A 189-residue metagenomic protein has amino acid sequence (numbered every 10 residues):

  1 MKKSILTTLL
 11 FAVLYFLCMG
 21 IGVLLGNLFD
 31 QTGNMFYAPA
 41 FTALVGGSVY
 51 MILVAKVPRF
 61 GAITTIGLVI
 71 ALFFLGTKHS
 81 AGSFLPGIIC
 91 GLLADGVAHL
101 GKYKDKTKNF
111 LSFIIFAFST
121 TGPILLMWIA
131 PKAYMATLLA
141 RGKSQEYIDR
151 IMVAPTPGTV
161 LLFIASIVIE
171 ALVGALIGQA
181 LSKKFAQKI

Functional and structural regions predicted by a protein language model:
M1-N27, L138-G158, L162, K183 (+1 more regions): Membrane topogenic helices and adjacent juxtamembrane segments
M1-T65: Hydrophobic transmembrane alpha-helices
I5-L10, A40-F41, I63-L68, F84-L85 (+2 more regions): Hydrophobic alpha-helical transmembrane segments
A12-I21, V69-T77, F116-L125: Aromatic-anchored segments of alpha-helical transmembrane domains
V23-N27, M35, I70-A98: Interfacial aromatic-anchored transmembrane helix boundaries in multi-pass membrane proteins
N27-M35, A98-T107, K184-Q187: Membrane interface segments of multi-pass transport proteins and intramembrane proteases
M35, S112-K183: Membrane-embedded alpha-helical hairpins and interfacial helices in multi-pass inner-membrane proteins
G87-L125, A175: Short helix-perturbing small/polar motifs within transmembrane alpha-helices
